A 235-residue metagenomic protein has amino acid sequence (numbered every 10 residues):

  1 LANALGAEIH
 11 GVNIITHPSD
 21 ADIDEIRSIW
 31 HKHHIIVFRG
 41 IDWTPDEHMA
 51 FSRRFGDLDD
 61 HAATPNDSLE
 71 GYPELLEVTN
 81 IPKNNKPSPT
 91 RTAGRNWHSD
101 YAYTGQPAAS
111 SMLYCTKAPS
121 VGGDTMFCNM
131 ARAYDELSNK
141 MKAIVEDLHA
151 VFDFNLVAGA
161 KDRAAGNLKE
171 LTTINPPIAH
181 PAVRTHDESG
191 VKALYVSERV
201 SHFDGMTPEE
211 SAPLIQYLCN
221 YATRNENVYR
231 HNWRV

Functional and structural regions predicted by a protein language model:
L1-V235: Non-heme Fe(II) oxygenase catalytic core, chiefly the N-lobe of the double-stranded beta-helix
